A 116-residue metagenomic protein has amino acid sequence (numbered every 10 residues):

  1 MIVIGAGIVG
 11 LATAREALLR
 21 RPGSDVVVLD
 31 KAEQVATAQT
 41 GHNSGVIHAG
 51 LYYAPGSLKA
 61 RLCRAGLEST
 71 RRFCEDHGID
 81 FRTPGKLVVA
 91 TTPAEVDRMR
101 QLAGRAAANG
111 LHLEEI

Functional and structural regions predicted by a protein language model:
M1-V9, V27: Beta1/beta-strand and adjacent pyrophosphate-binding region of the FAD-binding site in flavoprotein oxidoreductases
I2, E33, G56-K59: Short, N-terminal intrinsically disordered low-complexity segments that are rich in Pro/Gly and polar/charged residues
G7-A12, N43, Y52: Gly/Ser/Thr-rich beta-alpha loop segments that engage phosphate groups in nucleotides
A12, A38, D97: Residues that form or flank phosphate/diphosphate-binding pockets in enzymes that use nucleotide phosphates
L18-N43: Glycine-rich FAD pyrophosphate-binding loop
G45-I116: Dinucleotide-binding Rossmann-like beta1-alpha1 core, especially the glycine-rich loop that anchors the ADP
